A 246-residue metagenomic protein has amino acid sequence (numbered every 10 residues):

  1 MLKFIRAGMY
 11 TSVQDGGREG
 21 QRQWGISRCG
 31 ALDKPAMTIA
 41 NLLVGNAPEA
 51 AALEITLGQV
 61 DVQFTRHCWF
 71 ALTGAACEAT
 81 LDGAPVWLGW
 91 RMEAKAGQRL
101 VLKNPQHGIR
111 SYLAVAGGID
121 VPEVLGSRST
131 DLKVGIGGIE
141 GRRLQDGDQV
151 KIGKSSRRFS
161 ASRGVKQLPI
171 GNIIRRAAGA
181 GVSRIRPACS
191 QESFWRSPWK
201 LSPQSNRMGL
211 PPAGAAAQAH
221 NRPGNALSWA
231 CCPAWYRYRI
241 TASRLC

Functional and structural regions predicted by a protein language model:
M1-C246: Conserved "landmark" site that anchors the functional core of diverse proteins
